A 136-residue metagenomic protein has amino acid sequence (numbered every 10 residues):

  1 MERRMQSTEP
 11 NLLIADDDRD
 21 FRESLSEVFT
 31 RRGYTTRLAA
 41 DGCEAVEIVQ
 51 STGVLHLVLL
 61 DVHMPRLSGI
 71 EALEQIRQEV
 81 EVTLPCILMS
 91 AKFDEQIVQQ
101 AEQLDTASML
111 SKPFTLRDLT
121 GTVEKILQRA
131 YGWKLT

Functional and structural regions predicted by a protein language model:
D16, D61, S90: Active-site residues of response regulator receiver
E23-R31: Charged docking surfaces used in two-component/phosphorelay signaling
G33-A40, I48: Short hydrophobic/Thr-rich beta-strand motif most characteristic of the beta2 strand and flanking loop of CheY-like
D41-E44, S68-A72: Acidic catalytic/metal-coordinating carboxylates
G53-L59: Active-site beta3 strand of CheY-like receiver
M64: Receiver (REC) domain active-site loop signature in two-component systems and cognate sites in sensor histidine kinases
E71, F93-L110, G121: Alpha4 helix (beta4-alpha4-beta5 surface) of REC/receiver domains from two-component response regulators
Q96, F114-V123, Y131: C-terminal output helix
